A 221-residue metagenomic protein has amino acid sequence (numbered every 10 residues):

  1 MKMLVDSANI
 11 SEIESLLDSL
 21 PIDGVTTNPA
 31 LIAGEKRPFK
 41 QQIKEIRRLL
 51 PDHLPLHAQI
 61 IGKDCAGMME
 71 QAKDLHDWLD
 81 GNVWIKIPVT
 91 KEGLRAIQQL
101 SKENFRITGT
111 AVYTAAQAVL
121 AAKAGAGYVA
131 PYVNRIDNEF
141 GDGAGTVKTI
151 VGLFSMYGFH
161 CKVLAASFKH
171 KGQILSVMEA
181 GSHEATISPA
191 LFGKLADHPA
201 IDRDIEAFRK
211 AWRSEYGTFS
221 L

Functional and structural regions predicted by a protein language model:
M1-E14, S19-I22, T27-Q99, V133: Active-site beta->alpha loop and helix N-cap motifs at the rims of alpha/beta catalytic domains
S11-S19, G67-L75, A96, T114-A124 (+1 more regions): Catalytic cores of alpha/beta
L20-G24, L79-G81, Q99-T108, K123-A130 (+1 more regions): Glycine-enriched alpha-helix->loop->beta-strand junction motifs that scaffold or abut catalytic
N28, I85, A121, V177 (+1 more regions): Conserved, mostly hydrophobic/aromatic
P29-I32, A111, Y128-E139, G181-I201: Glycine-rich phosphate-binding active-site loops on the catalytic face of alpha/beta enzymes
G34-E45, D64-E70, I87-K102, T114-A122 (+3 more regions): Active-site-adjacent beta->alpha loops and helix N-cap segments on the catalytic face of soluble alpha/beta enzymes
K40-L56, L94-I107, A144-V163, E206-L221: Alpha-helix-loop-beta-strand connector modules within alpha/beta enzyme cores
F154-L221: C-terminal alpha-helical cap/extension of soluble enzyme domains
